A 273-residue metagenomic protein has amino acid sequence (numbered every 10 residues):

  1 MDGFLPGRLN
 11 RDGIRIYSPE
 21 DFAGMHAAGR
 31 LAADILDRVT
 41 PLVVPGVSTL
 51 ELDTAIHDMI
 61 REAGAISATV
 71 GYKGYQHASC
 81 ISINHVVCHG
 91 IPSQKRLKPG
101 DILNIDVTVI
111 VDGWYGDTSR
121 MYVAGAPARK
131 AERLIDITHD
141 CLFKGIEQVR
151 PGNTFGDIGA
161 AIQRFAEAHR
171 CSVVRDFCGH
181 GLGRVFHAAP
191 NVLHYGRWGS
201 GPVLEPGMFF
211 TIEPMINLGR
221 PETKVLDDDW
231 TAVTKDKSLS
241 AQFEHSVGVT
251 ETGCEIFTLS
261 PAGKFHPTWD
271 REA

Functional and structural regions predicted by a protein language model:
M1-A273: Active-site neighborhoods and metal-handling regions in enzymes and metal-associated proteins
